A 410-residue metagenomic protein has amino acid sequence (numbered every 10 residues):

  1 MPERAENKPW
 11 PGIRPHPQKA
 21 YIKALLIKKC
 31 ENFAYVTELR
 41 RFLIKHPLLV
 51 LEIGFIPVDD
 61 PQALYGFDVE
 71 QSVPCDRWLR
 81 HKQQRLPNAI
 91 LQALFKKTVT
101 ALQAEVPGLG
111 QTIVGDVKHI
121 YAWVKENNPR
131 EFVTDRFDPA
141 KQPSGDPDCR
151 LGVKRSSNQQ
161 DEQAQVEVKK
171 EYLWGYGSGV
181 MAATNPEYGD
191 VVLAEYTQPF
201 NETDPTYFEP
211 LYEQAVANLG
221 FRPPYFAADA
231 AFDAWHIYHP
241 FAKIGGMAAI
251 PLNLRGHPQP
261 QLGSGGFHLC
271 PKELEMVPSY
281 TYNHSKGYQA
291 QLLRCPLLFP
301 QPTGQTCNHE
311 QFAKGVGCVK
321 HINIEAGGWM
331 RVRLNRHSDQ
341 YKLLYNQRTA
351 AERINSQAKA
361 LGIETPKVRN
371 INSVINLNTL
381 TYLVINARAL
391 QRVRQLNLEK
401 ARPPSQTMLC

Functional and structural regions predicted by a protein language model:
M1-I27, E31: Basic, short loop/linker segments at the boundary and entry of helix-turn-helix/winged-helix-like folds
W10-K19, V168-E171, N346, V368-L377: Structural motif
V36-Y65: DNA-recognition alpha helix
L43, G266-Q289, I324-I371: Short amphipathic alpha-helical "interface-anchor" segments enriched in bulky aromatics
G54, Q71-K243, P251-N253, N378: Polybasic low-complexity intrinsically disordered regions
C149-G152, Q159, A164, L293-L334: Long, low-complexity, polar/charged, intrinsically disordered or flexibly structured peripheral segments
H257-G265: Short, charged, surface-exposed secondary-structure boundary motifs
Y341-C410: Basic, amphipathic alpha-helical segments enriched in Lys/Arg and hydrophobic/aromatic residues
